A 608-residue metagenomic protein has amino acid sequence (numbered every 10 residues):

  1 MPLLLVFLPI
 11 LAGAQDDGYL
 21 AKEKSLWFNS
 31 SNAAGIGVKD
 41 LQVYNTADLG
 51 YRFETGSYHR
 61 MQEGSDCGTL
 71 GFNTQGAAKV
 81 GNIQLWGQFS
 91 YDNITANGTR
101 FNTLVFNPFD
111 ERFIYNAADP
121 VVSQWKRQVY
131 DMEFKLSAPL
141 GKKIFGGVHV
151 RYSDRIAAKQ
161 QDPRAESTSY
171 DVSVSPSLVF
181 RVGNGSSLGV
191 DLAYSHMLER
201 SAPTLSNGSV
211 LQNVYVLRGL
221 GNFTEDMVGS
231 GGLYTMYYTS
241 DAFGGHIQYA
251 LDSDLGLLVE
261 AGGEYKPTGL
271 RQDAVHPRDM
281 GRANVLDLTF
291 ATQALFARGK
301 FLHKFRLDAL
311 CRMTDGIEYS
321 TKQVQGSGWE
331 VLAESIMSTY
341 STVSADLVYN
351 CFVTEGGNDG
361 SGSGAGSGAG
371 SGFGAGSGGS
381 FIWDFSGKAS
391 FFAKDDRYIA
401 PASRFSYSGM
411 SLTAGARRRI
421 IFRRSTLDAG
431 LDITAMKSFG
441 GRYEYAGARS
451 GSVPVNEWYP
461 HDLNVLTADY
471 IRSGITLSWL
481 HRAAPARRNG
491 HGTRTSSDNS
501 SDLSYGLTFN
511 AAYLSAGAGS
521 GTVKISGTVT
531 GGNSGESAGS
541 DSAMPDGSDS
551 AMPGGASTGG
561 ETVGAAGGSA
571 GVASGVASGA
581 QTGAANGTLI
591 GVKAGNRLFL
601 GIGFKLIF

Functional and structural regions predicted by a protein language model:
I10-T99: N-terminal, post-signal peptide beta-strand-biased segments of exported outer-membrane/organellar beta-barrel and other
V43-L49, I83-F89, G146-V150, S186-L192 (+10 more regions): Transmembrane beta-strands of outer-membrane beta-barrel proteins
L49-T55, Y91-T95, L140, Y152-I156 (+10 more regions): Transmembrane beta-strands of outer-membrane beta-barrel pores
S57-G64, G98-L104, A158-A165, S201-N207 (+8 more regions): Outer-membrane beta-barrel translocator domains and adjoining extracellular loop/strand segments of Gram-negative
Q62-G68, S123-K126, R164-T168, T235-D241 (+5 more regions): Replace "Gram-negative outer membrane beta-barrel proteins" with "bacterial and organellar outer membrane beta-barrel
V80-I83, P139-K143, R181-G185, D252-D254 (+6 more regions): Outer-membrane beta-barrel channels and translocator barrels
N184, G595-F608: Outer-membrane beta-barrel "beta-signal"
M227-G357, G376-A393: Long, internal scaffold/assembly segments composed of regular secondary structure
